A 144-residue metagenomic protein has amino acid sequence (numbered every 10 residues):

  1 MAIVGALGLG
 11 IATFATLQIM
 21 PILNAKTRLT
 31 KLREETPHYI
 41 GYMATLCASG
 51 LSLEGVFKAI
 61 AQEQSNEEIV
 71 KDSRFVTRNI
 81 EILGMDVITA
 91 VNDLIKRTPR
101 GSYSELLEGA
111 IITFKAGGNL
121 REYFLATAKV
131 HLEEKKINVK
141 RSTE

Functional and structural regions predicted by a protein language model:
M1, P21, R28-R33, L120-E144: Membrane-interface, cytosolic juxtamembrane amphipathic helix immediately N-terminal to a transmembrane helix, enriched
A2-I95, E105: Juxtamembrane/interface alpha-helical elements of multi-pass membrane proteins
A48, E81-L83, T113-G118, K129: Structural beta->alpha junctions
E63-N66, N79, R97-G101, T113 (+1 more regions): A short structural micro-motif
F75-N79, I112, T143-E144: Short, structured secondary-structure boundary patches
D93-E122: Short, non-transmembrane cytosolic segments of multipass membrane proteins
